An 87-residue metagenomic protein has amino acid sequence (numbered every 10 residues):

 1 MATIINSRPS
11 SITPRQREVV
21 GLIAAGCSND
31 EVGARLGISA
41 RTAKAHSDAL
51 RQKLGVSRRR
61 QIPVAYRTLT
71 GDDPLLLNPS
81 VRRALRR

Functional and structural regions predicted by a protein language model:
A2-P9, Q52-R87: Basic, Lys/Arg-enriched C-terminal extension of HTH/homeodomain DNA-binding domains
R15-Q16: The N-cap/first-turn positions of alpha helices within or immediately adjacent to helix-turn-helix DNA-binding domains
G21, A34, V64: A cross-family signal for key residues in well-ordered alpha-helices that form functional helical elements
I23-C27, Y66: Short helix-to-turn junction characteristic of helix-turn-helix DNA-binding domains, especially the helix
S28-Q61: Recognition helix of helix-turn-helix DNA-binding domains
